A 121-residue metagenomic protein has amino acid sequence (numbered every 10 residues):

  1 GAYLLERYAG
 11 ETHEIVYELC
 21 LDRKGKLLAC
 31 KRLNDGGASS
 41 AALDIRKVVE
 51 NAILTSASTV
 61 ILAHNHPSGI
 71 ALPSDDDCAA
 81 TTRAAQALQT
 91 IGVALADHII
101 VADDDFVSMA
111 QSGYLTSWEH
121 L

Functional and structural regions predicted by a protein language model:
A2, E6, C20-K24, C30 (+1 more regions): Active-site-proximal loop/helix of nucleotide/amide-processing enzymes and allied scaffolds
A9-T12: Short loop/turn motifs at secondary-structure junctions and domain boundaries
Y17: Duplex nucleic acid-engaging cores and interfaces of nucleic-acid transaction enzymes
